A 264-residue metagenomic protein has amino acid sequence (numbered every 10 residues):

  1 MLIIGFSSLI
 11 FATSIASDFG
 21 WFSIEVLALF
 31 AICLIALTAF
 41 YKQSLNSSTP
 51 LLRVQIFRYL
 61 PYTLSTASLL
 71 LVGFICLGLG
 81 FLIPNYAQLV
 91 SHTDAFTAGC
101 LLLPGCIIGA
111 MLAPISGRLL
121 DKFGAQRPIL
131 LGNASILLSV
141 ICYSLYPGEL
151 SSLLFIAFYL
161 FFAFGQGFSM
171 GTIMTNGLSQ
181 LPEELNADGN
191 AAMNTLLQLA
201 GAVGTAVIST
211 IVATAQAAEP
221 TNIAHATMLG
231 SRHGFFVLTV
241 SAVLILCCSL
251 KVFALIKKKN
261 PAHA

Functional and structural regions predicted by a protein language model:
L2, I10-F11, F22-L29, A36 (+2 more regions): 12-transmembrane solute porter fold
T13-D18: Juxtamembrane "helix-exit" motif on the non-cytosolic side of transmembrane helices
N222-A224: Short, charged, surface-exposed loops that flank catalytic or proteolytic processing sites
K258-A264: Short, charged juxtamembrane terminal tails flanking transmembrane helices
